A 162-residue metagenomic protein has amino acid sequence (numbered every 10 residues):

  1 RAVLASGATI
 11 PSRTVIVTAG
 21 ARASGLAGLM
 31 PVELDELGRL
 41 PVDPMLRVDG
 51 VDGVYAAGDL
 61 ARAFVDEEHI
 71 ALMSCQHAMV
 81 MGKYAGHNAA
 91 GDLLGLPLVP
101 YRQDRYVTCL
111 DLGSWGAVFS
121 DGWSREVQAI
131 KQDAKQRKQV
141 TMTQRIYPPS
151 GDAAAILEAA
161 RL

Functional and structural regions predicted by a protein language model:
R1-A2, A117: Hydrophobic residues embedded in beta-strands of well-ordered beta-sheets
A2, T9-V80: FAD-site-proximal beta/loop scaffold in flavoenzymes
A2-V3, D152: Compositionally biased low-complexity segments, especially N-terminal hydrophobic helices that form the hydrophobic
V3-A5, L110: A generic structural motif
H77, M81-L162: C-terminal, flexible cofactor-proximal segment of oxidoreductases
